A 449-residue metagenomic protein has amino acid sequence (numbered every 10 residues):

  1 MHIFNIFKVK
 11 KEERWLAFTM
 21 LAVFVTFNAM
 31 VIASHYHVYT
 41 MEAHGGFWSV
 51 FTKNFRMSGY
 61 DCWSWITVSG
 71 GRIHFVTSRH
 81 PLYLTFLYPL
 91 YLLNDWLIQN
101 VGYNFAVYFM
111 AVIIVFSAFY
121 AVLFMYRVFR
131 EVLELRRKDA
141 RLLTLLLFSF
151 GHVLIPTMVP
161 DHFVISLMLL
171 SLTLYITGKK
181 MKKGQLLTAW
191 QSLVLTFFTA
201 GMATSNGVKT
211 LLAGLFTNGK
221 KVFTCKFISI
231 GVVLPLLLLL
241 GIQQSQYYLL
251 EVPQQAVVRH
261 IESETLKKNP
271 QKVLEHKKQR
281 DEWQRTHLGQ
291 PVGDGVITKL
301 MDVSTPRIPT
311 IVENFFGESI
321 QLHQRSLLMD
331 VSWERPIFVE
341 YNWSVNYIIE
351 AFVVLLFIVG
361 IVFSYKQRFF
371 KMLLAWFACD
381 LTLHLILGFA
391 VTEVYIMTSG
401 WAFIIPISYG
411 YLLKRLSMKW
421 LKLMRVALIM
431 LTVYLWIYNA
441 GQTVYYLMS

Functional and structural regions predicted by a protein language model:
M1-F7, G207-L236, V252-E264: Perimembrane helix-loop-helix junctions
K10-S58, T67, G71, V233-L249 (+1 more regions): Transmembrane signal-anchor helices characteristic of membrane glycosylation enzymes that use polyprenol
G59-Y108, K277-V359, F370-L373: Lumenal/periplasmic acceptor-binding loop at the mouth of the active site in multi-pass, GT-C-fold membrane enzymes
V112-L133, L356-G360: Transmembrane-helix motifs of polytopic, lipid-linked glycan transferases
M125-S149, K371, A375: Transmembrane-helix signature of polytopic, membrane-embedded enzymes that assemble or transfer cell-envelope glycans
M158-F163: Short acidic/glycine- and proline-prone juxtamembrane loop motifs at membrane-interface regions of multi-pass membrane
I165-K182, I404, S408: Specific aromatic-rich, kink-prone transmembrane helix
L187-N218, I230-P235, L428-L431: Membrane-interface alpha helices of multi-pass inner-membrane proteins
